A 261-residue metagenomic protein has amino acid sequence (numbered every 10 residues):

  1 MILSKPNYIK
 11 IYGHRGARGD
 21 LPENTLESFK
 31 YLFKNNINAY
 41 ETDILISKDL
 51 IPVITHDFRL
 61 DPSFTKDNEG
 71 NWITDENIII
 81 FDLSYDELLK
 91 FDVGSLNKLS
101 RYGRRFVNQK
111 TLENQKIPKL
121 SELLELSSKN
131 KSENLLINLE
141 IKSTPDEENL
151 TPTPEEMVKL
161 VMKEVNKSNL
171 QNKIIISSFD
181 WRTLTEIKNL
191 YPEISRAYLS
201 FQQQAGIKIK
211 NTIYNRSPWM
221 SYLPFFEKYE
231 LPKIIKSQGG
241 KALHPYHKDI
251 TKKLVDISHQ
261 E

Functional and structural regions predicted by a protein language model:
M1-E261: Phosphate-group recognition and catalysis centered on beta-loop-alpha active-site segments
